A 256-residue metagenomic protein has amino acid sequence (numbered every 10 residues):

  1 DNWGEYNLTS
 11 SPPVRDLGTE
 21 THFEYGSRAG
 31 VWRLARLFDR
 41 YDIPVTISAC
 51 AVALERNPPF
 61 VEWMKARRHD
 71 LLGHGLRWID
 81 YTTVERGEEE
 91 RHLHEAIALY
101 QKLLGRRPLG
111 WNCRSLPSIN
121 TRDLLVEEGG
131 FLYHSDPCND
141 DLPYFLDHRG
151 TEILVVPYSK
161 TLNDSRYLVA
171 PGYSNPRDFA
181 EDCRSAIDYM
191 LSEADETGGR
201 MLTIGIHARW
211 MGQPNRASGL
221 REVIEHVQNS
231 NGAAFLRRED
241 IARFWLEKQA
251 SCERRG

Functional and structural regions predicted by a protein language model:
D1-L154, A180-I204, W210-G256: Catalytic alpha-helical scaffold of carbohydrate-active enzymes acting on polysaccharides/glycoconjugates
H148-Y167: A structural motif
T161-N163, L168-E181: C-terminal amphipathic alpha-helical segment
